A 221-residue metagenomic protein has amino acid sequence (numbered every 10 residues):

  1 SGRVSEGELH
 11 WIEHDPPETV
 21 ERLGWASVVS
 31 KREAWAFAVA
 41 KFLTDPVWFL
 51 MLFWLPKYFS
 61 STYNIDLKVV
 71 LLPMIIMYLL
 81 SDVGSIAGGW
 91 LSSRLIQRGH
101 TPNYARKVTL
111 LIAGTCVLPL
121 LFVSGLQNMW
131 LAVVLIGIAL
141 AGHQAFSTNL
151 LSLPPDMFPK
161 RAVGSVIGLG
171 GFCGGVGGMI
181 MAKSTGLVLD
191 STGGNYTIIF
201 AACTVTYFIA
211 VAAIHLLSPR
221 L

Functional and structural regions predicted by a protein language model:
G2-A38, T62: Juxtamembrane intracellular "pre-TM" segments in multi-pass secondary transporters
S30-G89, A139-P155, G178-A182: Extracytoplasmic gate region of multi-pass secondary transporters
F59-S60, L91-S92, I96, S184-G193: Interfacial helix-cap and linker-helix signal at transmembrane-aqueous boundaries of multi-pass secondary transporters
D66, N103-V108, G186-T206: A membrane-interface helix-boundary motif in multi-pass transporters
D66-V70, M74, R106, A132 (+2 more regions): Juxtamembrane helix-start elements in MFS-like secondary transporters
S85-I86, P155-G193: A late C-terminal transmembrane helix in Major Facilitator Superfamily
N103-L150: C-terminal transmembrane helical hairpin of 12-TM major facilitator-type secondary transporters
L118-L126, A201-L221: Multi-pass alpha-helical transporter architecture, strongest for 12-TM Major Facilitator/SLC carriers used
